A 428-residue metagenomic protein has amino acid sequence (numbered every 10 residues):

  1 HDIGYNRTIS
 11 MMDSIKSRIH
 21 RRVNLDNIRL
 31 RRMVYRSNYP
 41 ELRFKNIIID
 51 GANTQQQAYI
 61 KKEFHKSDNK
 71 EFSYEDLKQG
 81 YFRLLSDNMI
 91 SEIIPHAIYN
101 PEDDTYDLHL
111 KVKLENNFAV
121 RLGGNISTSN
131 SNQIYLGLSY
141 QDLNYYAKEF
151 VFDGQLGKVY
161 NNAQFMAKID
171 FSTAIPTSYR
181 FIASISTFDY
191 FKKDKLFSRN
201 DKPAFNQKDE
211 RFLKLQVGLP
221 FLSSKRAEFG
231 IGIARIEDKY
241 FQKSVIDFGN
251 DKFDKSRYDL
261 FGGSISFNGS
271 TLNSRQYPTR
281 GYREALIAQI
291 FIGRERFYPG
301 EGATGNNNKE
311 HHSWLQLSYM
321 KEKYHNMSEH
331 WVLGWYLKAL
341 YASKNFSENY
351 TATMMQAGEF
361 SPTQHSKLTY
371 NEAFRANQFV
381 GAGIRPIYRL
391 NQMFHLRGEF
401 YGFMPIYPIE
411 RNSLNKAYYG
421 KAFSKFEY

Functional and structural regions predicted by a protein language model:
D2-I126, G137, V151-F171, A303 (+2 more regions): Periplasmic polypeptide-binding modules associated with outer-membrane biogenesis and secretion
S17, R21, P220-L222, R226 (+2 more regions): Intrinsically disordered or highly flexible coil/loop and linker segments, enriched in small and charged/polar residues
Q56-A58, D189-K192, D238-Q242, R294-Y298 (+1 more regions): Short acidic/His/Gly/Ser-rich catalytic and metal-binding motifs that mark active-site loops of diverse hydrolases
E75, G80-Q276, M355-Q364, T369-V380 (+2 more regions): Gram-negative/organellar outer-membrane beta-barrel architecture
T187-D189, R235-E237, I292, Y341-N345 (+1 more regions): Feature marks short, surface-exposed loop/turn motifs that line or immediately flank catalytic pockets and channel
L260-N391, L396-G398, P408: C-terminal outer-membrane beta-barrel translocator/porin domains of Gram-negative envelope proteins and their
G402-N415: C-terminal beta-signal and adjacent terminal beta-strands/loops of Gram-negative outer-membrane beta-barrel proteins
A417, K421-Y428: Predominantly the C-terminal beta-signal and adjacent terminal strand-loop region of outer-membrane beta-barrel
